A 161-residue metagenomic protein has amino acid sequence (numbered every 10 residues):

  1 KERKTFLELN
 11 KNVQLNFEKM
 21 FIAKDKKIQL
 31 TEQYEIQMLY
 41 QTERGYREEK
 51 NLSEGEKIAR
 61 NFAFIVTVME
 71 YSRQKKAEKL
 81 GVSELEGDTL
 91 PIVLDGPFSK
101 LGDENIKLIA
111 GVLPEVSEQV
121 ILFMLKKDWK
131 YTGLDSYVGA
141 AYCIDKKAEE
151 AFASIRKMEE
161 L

Functional and structural regions predicted by a protein language model:
K1-F21: Charged, surface-exposed helical/loop "interaction arms" that form contiguous linear patches used for dimerization
F6-L7, I36-E70, K79-S83, P97-D103: Conserved ABC ATPase signature
N16-K24, M69-S72: Conserved, well-folded catalytic cores of nucleic-acid-processing and energy-transducing macromolecular machines
Y34-E35, V66, F98, K126-K130 (+1 more regions): Conserved nucleotide-binding/hydrolysis micro-motifs of P-loop NTPases
L52-E54, V82-E86, V112-V116, W129: Conserved catalytic network of the ASCE P-loop NTPase/AAA+ motor domain
D88-T89, K100-L108: Conserved D-loop/post-Walker B switch-helix segment of ABC ATPase nucleotide-binding domains
I92-L94: Hydrophobic positions in the central parallel beta-sheet of the AAA+
E104-L161: C-terminal lobe/lid and adjacent interdomain/linker elements of RecA-like ASCE P-loop ATPase modules
